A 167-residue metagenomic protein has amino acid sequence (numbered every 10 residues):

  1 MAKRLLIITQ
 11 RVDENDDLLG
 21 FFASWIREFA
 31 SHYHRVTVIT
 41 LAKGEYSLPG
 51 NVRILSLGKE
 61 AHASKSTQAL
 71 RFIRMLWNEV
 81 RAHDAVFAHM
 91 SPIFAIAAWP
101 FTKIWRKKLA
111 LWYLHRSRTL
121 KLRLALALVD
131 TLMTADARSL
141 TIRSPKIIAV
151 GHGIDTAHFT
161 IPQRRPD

Functional and structural regions predicted by a protein language model:
M1-G44: N-terminal subdomain of nucleotide-sugar transferases
M1-R4, S47-G50, T160-D167: Nucleotide-sugar donor-binding and catalytic loop/hinge architecture of NDP-sugar-dependent glycosyltransferases
K3-I8, A85-H89, W99-S117, D130-T134: Active-site proximal beta-strand in glycosyltransferases
Q10, L41, L114, A137 (+1 more regions): Cofactor-binding loop segments of dinucleotide-utilizing enzymes, especially the Rossmann-like FAD- and NAD(P)+-binding
S24-S31, R74-W77, R81, P100-W105 (+2 more regions): Membrane-proximal helix-turn-helix segments that form the acceptor-binding/catalytic region of lipid-linked
S31-R71, M75-N78: Conserved nucleotide-sugar phosphate-binding/catalytic loop shared by glycosyltransferases and other
T37, R53-G58, R118-T119, L126-R165: Donor nucleotide-sugar binding/catalytic pocket of nucleotide-sugar-dependent glycosyltransferases
A61-A88, I93-W105, L124-A127, R165: An amphipathic, basic-hydrophobic alpha-helix
